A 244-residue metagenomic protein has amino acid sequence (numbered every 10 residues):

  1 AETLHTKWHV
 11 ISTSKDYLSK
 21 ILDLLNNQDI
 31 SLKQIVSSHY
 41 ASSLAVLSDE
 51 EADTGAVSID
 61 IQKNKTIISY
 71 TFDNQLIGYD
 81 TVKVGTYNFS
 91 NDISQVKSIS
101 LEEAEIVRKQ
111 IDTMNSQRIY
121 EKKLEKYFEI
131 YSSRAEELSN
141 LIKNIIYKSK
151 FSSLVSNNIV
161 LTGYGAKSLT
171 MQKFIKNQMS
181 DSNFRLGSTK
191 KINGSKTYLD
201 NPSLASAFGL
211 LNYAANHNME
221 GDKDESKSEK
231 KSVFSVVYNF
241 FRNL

Functional and structural regions predicted by a protein language model:
A1-V57, T86, N115, Y127-S132 (+3 more regions): Nucleotide/phosphate-binding catalytic cleft detector across ATP-hydrolyzing and phosphate-transferring enzymes
T13, L154-Q178: Glycine-rich phosphate-binding loops at beta-strand->alpha-helix junctions
K15-S37, D73-S116, P202: Glycine-rich phosphate-binding loop plus the immediately following alpha-helix
L25, I93, I142, L161 (+2 more regions): Residue-level signature of catalytic and energy-coupling elements of molecular machines, predominantly ATP/GTP-dependent
D49-Y79, I93, L210: Gly/Thr-rich phosphate-binding beta-strand-loop-beta motif of the actin/hexokinase/Hsp70
T54-I61, E102-V107, P202-E220: A polyampholytic, Gly/Pro-enriched intrinsically disordered region
N115-N157: Adenine-nucleotide phosphate-binding core of ATP-dependent small-molecule kinases
N177-A207: Conserved phosphate-binding/catalytic loops in two-lobed NTP-binding clefts
